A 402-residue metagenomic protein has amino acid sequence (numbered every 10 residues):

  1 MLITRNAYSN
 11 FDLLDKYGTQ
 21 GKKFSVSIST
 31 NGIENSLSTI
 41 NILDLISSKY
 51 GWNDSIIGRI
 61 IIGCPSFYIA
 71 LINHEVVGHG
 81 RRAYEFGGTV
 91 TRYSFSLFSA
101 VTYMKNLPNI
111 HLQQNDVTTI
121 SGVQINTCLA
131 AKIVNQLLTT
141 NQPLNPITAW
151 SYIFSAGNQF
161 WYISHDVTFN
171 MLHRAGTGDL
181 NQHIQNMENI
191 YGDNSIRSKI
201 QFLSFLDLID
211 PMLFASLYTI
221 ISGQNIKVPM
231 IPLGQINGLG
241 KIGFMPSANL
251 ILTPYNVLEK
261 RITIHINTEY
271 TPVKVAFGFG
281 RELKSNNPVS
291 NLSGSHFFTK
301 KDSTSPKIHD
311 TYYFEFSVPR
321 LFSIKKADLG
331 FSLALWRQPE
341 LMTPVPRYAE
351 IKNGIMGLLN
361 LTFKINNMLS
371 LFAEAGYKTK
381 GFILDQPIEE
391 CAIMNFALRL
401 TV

Functional and structural regions predicted by a protein language model:
Y8-V26, T102-D210: Metalloprotease/metallohydrolase-associated module, dominated by Zn2+-dependent proteases
I60-H111: Small-residue-rich helix-interface/hinge motifs
F160-V273: C-terminal membrane-associated helical module and adjoining short loops/tails
I226, K260-I266, I388-V402: Outer-membrane beta-barrel "beta-signal"
A248-N256, T268-Y270, F277-S285, H296-K300 (+4 more regions): Transmembrane beta-strands of outer-membrane beta-barrel pores
P254, K300-D310, P346-N353, D385-A392: Replace "Gram-negative outer membrane beta-barrel proteins" with "bacterial and organellar outer membrane beta-barrel
R261-H265, Y313-P319, M356-K364, A397-R399: Outer-membrane beta-barrel architecture
N267-F277, N287-N291, L321-F331, K364-A373: Repeated loop/turn-to-beta-strand initiation elements of outer-membrane beta-barrel proteins
